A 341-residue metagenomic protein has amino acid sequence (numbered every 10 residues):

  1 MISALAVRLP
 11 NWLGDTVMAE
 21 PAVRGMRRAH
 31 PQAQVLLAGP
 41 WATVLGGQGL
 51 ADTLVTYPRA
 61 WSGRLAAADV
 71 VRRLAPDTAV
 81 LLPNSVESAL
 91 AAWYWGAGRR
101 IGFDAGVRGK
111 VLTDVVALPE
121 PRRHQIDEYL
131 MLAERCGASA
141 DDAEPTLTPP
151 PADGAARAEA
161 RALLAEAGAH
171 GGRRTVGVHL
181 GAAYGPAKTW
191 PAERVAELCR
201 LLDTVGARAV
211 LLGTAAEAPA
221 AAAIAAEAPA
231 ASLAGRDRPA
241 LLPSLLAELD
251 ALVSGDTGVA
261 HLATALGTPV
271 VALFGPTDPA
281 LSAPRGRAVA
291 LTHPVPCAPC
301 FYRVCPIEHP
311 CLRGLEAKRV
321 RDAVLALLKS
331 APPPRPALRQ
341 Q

Functional and structural regions predicted by a protein language model:
M1-Q341: Catalytic machinery of carbohydrate-active enzymes, primarily nucleotide-sugar-dependent glycosyltransferases
